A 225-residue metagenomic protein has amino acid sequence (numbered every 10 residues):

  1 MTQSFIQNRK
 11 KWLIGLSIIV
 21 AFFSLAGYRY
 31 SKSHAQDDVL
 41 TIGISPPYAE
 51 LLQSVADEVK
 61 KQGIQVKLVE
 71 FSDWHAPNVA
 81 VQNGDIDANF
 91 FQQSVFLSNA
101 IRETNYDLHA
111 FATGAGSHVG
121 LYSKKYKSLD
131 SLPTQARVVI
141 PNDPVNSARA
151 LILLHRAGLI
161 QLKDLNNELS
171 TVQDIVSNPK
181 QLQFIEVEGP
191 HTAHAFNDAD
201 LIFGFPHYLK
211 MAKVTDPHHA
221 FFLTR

Functional and structural regions predicted by a protein language model:
M1-V39: Short, low-complexity disordered leader/linker segments with a strong preference for bacterial N-terminal type II
G27-T41, K60, L129-Q135: Immediate post-signal peptide segment of exported/extracytoplasmic ligand-binding proteins
V39, S45-E70, A76: Short, polar/charged alpha-helical segment
L68-V79, N166-H194: Short helix-initiation/N-cap motifs at beta->coil->alpha
E70-W74, G84, A88-S98, E188-G189 (+2 more regions): Beta->alpha turn/N-cap motifs
Q82, I86-N89, D107-T113: Short beta-strand-centered segments that line the small-molecule binding cleft or hinge of alpha/beta clamshell
N99-F111, K124-Y126, D198, F203 (+1 more regions): Ligand-binding "clamshell"
F111-Q161: A conserved helix-loop-strand patch within extracytoplasmic ligand-binding domains of the periplasmic binding
